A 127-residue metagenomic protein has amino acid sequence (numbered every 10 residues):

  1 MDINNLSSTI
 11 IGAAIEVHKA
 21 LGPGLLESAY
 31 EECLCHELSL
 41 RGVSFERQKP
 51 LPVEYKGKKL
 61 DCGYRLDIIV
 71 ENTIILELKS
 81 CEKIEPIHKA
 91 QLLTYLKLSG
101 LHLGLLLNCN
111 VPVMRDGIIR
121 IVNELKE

Functional and structural regions predicted by a protein language model:
M1-S44, R115-D116, R120-E127: Solvent-exposed, charged helical/coil patches that constitute nucleic-acid or partner-interaction surfaces
G22, L66-I84, Y95: Conserved catalytic cores of phosphodiester-cleaving nucleases, focusing on short active-site segments
S39-K56: A short acidic/basic microdomain associated with nuclease active sites
C62-G63, K89: Structural motif corresponding to alpha-helix initiation and N-cap regions
Y64-L66, D116: Change "...and in nucleic-acid phosphodiester-cleaving endonucleases..." to "...and in nucleic-acid processing enzymes
K79-E127: Nucleic-acid nuclease catalytic cores
